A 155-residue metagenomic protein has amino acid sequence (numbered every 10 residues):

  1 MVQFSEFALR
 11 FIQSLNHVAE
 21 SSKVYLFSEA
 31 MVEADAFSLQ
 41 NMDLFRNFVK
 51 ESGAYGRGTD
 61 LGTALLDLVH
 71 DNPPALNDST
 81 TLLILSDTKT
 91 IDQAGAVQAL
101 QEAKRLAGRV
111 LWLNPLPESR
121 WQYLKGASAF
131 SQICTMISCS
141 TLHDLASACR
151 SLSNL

Functional and structural regions predicted by a protein language model:
M1-N41, L61-D67, L82: Von Willebrand factor
M1-V2, M31, K89-D92, E118-S119: Short acidic, S/G/P-rich loop/turn micro-motifs used as interaction or catalytic elements
Q3-F4, H17, V24, D35-A36 (+5 more regions): Extended hydrophobic-aromatic, low-complexity segments
F7-F11, G95-E102, G126: A short acidic, amphipathic alpha-helical/loop segment
F27-E29, D87, P115: Cofactor-binding loop segments of dinucleotide-utilizing enzymes, especially the Rossmann-like FAD- and NAD(P)+-binding
V32-S38, L44-T80, P117, W121: Von Willebrand factor
L65-R109, A148-L155: Exposed acidic/Ser/Thr-rich ligand/metal-binding surfaces
L100-L155: Von Willebrand factor type A / integrin I
